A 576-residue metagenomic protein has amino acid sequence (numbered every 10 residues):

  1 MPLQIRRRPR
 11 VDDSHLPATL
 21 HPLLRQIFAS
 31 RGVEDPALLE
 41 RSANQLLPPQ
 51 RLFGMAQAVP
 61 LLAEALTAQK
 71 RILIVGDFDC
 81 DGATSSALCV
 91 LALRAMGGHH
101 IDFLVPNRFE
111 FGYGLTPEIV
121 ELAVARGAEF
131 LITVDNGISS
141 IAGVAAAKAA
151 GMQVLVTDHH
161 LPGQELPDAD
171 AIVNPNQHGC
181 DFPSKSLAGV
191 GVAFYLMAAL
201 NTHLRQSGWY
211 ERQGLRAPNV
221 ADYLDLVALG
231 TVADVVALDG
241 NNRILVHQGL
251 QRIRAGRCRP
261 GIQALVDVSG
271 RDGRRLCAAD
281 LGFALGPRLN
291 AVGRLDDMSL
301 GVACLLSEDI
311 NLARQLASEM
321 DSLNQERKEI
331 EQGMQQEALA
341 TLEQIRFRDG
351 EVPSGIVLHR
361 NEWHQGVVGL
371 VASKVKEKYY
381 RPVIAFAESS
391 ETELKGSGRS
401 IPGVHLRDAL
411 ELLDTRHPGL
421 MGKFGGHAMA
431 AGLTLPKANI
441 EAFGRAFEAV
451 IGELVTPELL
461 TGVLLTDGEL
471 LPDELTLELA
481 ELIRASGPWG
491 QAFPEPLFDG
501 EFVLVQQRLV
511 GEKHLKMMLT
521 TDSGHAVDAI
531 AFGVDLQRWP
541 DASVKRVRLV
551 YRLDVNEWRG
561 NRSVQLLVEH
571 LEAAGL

Functional and structural regions predicted by a protein language model:
P2, R8-E129, A150-G151, D168 (+3 more regions): Hydrophobic helix-and-loop "lid/oligomerization" segment in the mid-to-C-terminal part of catalytic domains
F28, I132, N290, I483 (+1 more regions): A residue-level signal for conserved active-site and pocket-lining positions in enzyme catalytic cores
E64-A68, I310-S318, S322-L358, E391 (+2 more regions): Mid-to-C-terminal polyanion-binding domains and interfaces
D102, L155, W539: Conserved beta-strand positions in the Rossmann-like core of class I SAM-dependent methyltransferases
E121-V190, F194-G214: Active-site cavity-forming subdomains of large catalytic enzyme subunits
S140-G143, G189-V192, L196, Y223-A228 (+3 more regions): Internal, well-ordered alpha-helical segments in soluble enzyme and binding-protein domains
A142-A146, I356, V371, E478: A short acidic, amphipathic alpha-helical/loop segment
H159-H160, H364, H427, H514: Histidine-centered active-site/metal-ligand motif
